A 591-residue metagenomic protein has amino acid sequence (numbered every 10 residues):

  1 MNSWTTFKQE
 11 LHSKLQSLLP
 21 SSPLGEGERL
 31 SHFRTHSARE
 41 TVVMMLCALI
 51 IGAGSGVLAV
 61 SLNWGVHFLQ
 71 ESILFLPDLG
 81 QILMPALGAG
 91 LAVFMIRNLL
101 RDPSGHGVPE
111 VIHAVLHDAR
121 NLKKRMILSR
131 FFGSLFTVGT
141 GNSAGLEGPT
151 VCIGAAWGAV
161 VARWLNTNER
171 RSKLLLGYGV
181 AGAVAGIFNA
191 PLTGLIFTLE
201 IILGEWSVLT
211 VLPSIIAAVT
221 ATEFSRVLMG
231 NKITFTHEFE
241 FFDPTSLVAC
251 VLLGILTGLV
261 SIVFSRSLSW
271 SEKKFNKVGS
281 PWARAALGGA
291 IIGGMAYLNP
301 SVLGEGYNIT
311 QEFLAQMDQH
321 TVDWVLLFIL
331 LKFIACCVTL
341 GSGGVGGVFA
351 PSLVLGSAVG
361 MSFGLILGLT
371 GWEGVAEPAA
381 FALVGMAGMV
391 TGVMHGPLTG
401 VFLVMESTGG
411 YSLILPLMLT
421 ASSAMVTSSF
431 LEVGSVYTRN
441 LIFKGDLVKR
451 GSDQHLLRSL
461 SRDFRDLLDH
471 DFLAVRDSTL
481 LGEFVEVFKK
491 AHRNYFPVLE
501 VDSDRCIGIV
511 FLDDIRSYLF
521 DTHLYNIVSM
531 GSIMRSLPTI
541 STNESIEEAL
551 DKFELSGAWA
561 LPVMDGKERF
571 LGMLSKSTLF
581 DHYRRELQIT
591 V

Functional and structural regions predicted by a protein language model:
M1-S461, R465-D471, V475-D502, I507 (+3 more regions): Alpha-helical transmembrane segments and immediately membrane-proximal extracytoplasmic
I196, F402, I507-I515, G572-L579: Short hydrophobic beta-strand motif reused across regulatory alpha/beta modules
G204, Q319, I515, L524 (+2 more regions): Residue-level marker of structural boundaries
L456, F488-K489, G531, F553 (+1 more regions): Replace "in large, NTP-powered and nucleic-acid-processing enzymes" with "in large, NTP-powered factors and other
D466, L524-M530: PAS and related sensory helical modules
D471-V475, S532, S536-T539: Structural signal for short hydrophobic segments within the conserved structured cores of catalytic domains across
V475-R493, V498-E500, L519, N526 (+2 more regions): The conserved cystathionine-beta-synthase
R516, S532-I533, S545: Extended hydrophobic/aromatic segments used for targeting, binding, or gating
